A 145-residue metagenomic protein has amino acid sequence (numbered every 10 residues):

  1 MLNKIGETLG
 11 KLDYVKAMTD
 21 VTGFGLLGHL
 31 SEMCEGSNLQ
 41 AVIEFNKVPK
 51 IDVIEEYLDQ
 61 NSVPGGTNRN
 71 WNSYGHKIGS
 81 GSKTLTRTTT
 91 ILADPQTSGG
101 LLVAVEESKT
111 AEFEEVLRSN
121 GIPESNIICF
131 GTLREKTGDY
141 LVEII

Functional and structural regions predicted by a protein language model:
M1-L12: Membrane-embedded hairpin module used as a gating/binding unit in multi-pass transport and secretion proteins
K11-I145: Glycine-/charge-enriched secondary-structure boundary and capping motifs
